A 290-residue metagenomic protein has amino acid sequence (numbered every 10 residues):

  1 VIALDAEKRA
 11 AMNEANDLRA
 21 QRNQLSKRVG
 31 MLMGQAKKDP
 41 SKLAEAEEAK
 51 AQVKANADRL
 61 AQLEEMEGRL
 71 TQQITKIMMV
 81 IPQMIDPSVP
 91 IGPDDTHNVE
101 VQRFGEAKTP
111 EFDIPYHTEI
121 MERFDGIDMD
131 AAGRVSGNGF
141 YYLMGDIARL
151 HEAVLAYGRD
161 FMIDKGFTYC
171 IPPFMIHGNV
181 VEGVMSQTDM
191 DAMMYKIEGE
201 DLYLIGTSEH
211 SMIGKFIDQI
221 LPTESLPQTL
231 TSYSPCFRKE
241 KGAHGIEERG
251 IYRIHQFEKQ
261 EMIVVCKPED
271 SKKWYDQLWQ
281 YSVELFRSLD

Functional and structural regions predicted by a protein language model:
V1-A107, E122, G126: N-terminal alpha-helical targeting/anchoring segments
R103-D290: TRNA-recognition modules of translation machinery and tRNA-sensing kinases, especially anticodon-binding
